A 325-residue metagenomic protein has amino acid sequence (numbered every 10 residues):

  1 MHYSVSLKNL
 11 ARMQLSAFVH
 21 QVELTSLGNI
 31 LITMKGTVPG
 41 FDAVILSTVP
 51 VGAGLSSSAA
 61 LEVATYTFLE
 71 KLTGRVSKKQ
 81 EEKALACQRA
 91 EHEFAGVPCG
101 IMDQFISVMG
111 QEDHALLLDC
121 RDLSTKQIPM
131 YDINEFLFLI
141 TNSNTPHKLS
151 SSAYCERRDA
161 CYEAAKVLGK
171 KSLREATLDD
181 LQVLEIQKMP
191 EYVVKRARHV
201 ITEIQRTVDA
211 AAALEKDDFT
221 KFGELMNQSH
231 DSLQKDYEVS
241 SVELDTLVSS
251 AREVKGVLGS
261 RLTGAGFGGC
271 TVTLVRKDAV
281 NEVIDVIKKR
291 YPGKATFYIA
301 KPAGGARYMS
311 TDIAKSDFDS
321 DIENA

Functional and structural regions predicted by a protein language model:
M1-F18, H114-G259, T273-A325: C-terminal nucleotide
Y3-Y131, V280-D285, G304: Gly/Ser-rich oxyanion-binding loop with an adjacent helix/lid that shapes the negatively charged ligand pocket
P39, K78, A95, L173 (+2 more regions): A local structural micro-motif
F41-I45, L244, S260: A short glycine-rich, hydrophobically flanked beta-strand micro-motif that places a catalytic Asp/Glu for divalent metal
G268-V272: N-terminal pre-core extensions flanking Radical SAM catalytic domains
